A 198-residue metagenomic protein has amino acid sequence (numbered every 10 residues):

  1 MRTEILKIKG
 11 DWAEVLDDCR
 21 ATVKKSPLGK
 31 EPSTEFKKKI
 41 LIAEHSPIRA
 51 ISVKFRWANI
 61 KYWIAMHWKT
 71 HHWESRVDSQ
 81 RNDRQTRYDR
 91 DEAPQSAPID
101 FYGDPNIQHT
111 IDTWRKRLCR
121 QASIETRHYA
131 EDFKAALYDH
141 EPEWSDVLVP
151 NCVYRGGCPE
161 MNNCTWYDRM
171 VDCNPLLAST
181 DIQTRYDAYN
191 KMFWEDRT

Functional and structural regions predicted by a protein language model:
M1-T198: Family-specific signature for flavin-dependent thymidylate synthase
